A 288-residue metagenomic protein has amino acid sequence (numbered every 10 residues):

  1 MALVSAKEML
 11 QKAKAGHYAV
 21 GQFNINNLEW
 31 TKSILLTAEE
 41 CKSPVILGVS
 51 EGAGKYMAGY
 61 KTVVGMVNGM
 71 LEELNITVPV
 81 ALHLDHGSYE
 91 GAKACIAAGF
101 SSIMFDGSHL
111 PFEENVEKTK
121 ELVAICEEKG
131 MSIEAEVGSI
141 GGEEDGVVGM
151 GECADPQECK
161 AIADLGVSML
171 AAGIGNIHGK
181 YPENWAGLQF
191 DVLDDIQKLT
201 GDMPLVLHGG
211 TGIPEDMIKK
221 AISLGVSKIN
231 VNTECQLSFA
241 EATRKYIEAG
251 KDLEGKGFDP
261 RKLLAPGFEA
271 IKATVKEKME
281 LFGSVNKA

Functional and structural regions predicted by a protein language model:
V4-G16, L28-A53, Y60-T77, H86-M203 (+5 more regions): Alpha/beta enzyme core
Y18-N26, E51-K55, P266: A short N-terminal beta->alpha junction/helix N-cap motif
V20-N24, L82-H83, M104, L205-H208 (+1 more regions): Short catalytic-loop micro-motif centered on adjacent basic/acidic residues
Q22, T200, P214, P260: Metal-dependent phosphohydrolase cores
N24, I229, T233, R261-F268: Hydrophobic alpha-helical scaffolding
L82, E241, G250: Glycine-rich nucleotide/cofactor/substrate-binding loop typically near the N-terminus or early in the first domain
I174, G209-T211, T233: Active-site proximal loops enriched in glycine and acidic residues that flank catalytic Cys/His/Asp and coordinate
I247-A288: Extended, intrinsically disordered, low-complexity segments
